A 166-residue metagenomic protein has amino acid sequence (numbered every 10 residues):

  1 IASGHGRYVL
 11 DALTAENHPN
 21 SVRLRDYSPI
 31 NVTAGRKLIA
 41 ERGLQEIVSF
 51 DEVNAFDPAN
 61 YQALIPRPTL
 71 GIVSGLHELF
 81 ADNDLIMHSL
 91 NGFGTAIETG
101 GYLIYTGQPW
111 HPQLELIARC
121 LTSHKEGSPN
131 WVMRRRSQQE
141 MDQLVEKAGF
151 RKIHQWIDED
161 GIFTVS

Functional and structural regions predicted by a protein language model:
H5-P19: Conserved SAM-binding loop of SAM-dependent methyltransferases across substrates and taxa, primarily the Class I
Y27-I30: Conserved SAM/SAH-binding beta-strand->alpha-helix loop
G35-R36: Conserved SAM-binding loop
N60-G71: A short acidic, Gly/Pro-enriched loop at the edge of an enzyme's catalytic core that lines a small-molecule cofactor
M87-T99: A short glycine-rich, Lys/Arg-flanked "PGG" loop and its adjoining helix->strand segment in the class I
T99-Q108: Conserved beta-strand signature within the Rossmann-like core of class I S-adenosyl-L-methionine
Q113-W131: Short, glycine-/aromatic-enriched active-site segment of Class I SAM-dependent methyltransferases
V132-G149: Short alpha-helix
